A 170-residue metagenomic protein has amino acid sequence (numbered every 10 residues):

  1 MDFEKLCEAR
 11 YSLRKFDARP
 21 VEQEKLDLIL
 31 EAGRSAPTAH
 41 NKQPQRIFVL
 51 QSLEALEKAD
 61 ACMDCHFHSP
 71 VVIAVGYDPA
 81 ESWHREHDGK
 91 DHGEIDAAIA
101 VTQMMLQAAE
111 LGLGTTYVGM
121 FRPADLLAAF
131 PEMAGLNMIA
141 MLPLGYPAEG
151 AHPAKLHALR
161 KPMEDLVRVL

Functional and structural regions predicted by a protein language model:
M1-L170: Acidic, surface-exposed loops and disordered segments
